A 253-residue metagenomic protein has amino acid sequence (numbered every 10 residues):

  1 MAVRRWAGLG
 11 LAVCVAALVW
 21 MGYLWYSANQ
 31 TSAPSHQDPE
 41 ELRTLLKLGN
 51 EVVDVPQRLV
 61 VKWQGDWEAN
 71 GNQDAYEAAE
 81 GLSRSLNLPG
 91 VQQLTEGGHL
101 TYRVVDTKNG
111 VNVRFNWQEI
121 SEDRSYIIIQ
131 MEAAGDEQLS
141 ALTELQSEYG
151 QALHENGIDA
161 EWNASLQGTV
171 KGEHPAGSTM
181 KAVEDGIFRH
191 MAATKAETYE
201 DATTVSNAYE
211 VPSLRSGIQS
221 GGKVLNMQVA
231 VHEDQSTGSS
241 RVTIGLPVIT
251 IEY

Functional and structural regions predicted by a protein language model:
M1-T107: N-terminal leader/presequence regions that precede the main folded/catalytic core
R4-L46, T143-A160, T179-K195, V231-E233 (+1 more regions): Soluble, non-membrane globular domain cores that form compact, hydrophobic packing and curved binding surfaces
Q57-G65, A69, R124-E132, S240-P247: Short, hydrophobic/proline-enriched secondary-structure or compact coil segments at domain edges
W67, A133-E137, V170-G172, E233 (+1 more regions): Beta-strand elements of well-folded, non-transmembrane domains
W67-D74, E137, A141, P175-T179 (+1 more regions): Extracytoplasmic/periplasmic, Sec-exported soluble proteins
E80-A176: Extracytoplasmic beta-rich ectodomain segments of secreted or membrane-anchored proteins
T169-K223: Intrinsically disordered, low-complexity segments enriched in Gly and acidic/Ser/Thr residues that form flexible
L214-Y253: A cross-kingdom marker for long, charged
